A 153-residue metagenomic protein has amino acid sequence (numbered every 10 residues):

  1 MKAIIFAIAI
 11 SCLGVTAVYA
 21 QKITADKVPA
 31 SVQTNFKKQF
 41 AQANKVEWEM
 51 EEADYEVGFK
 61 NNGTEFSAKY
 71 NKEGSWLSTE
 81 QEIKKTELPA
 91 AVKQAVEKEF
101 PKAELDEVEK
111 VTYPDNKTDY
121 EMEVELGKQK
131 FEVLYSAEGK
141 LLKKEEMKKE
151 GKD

Functional and structural regions predicted by a protein language model:
M1-I23: Bacterial Sec-dependent N-terminal signal peptides
Q21-D153: Mature soluble domains of exported/periplasmic/lumenal proteins and thiol-rich metal-chelating peptides
